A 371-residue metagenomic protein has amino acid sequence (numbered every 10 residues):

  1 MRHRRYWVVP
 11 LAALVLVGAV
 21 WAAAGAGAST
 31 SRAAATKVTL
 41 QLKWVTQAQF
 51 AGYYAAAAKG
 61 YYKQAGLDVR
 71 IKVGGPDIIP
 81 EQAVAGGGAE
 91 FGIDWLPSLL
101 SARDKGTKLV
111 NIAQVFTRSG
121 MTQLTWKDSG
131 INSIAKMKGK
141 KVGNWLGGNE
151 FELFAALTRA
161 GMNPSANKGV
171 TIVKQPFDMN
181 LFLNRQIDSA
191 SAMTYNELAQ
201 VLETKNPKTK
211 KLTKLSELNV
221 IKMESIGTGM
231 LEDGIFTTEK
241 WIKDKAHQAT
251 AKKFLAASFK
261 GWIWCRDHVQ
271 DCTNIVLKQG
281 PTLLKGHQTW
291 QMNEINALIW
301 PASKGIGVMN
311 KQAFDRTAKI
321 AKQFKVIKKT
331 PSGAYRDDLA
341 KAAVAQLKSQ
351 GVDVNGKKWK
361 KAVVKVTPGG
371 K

Functional and structural regions predicted by a protein language model:
M1-K37, S349-K371: Short, low-complexity disordered leader/linker segments with a strong preference for bacterial N-terminal type II
T30-N184, D188-Y195, E217, I221-M223 (+1 more regions): Short, glycine-/small- and polar/acidic-enriched structural segments that line small-molecule recognition paths
Y61-Q64, A160-A166, N206-T213, L283 (+1 more regions): Short helix-capping segments at alpha-helix termini
Q64, L212-T228, A297-K311: Short, solvent-exposed loop/beta-turn-alpha elements that line the ligand-binding surface or hinge of extracytoplasmic
R70, I78-I79, V170-I172, L218-I221 (+2 more regions): Short linear loop/turn motifs
P97, F177-N180, Q186-T282: Pocket-lining segment of extracytoplasmic ligand-binding domains
K245-K329: Secondary-structure end/capping motifs
D315-K371: Conserved C-terminal helix/tail region of periplasmic/extracytoplasmic solute-binding proteins
